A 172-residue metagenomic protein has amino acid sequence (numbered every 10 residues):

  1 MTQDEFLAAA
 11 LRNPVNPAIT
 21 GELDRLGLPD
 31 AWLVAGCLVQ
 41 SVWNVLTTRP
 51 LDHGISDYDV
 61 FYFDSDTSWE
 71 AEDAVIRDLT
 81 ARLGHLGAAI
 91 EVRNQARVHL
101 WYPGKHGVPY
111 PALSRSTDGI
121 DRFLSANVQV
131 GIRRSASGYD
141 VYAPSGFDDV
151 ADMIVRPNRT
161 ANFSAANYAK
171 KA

Functional and structural regions predicted by a protein language model:
M1-A172: Catalytic cores of the polymerase beta-like nucleotidyltransferase superfamily and closely associated nucleotide
